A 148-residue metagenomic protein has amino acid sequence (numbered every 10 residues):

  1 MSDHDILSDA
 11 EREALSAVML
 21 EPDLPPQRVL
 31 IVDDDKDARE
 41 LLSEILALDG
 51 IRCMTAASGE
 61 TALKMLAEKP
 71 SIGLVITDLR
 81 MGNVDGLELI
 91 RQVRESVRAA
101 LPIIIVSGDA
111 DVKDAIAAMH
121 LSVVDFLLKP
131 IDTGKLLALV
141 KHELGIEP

Functional and structural regions predicted by a protein language model:
M1-R28, G134-P148: Non-catalytic signal-transmission and effector/linker regions of two-component phosphorelay proteins
R39, M81-N83, S96, D111 (+1 more regions): The feature encodes the CheY-like receiver
E40-L48: Charged docking surfaces used in two-component/phosphorelay signaling
A57-T61, D85-E88: Acidic catalytic/metal-coordinating carboxylates
K64, L87-A99, A117: Short amphipathic alpha-helix used as the core "switch/output" element in two-component signaling
P70-I76: Active-site beta3 strand of CheY-like receiver
E88, A110-D125: Alpha4 helix (beta4-alpha4-beta5 surface) of REC/receiver domains from two-component response regulators
